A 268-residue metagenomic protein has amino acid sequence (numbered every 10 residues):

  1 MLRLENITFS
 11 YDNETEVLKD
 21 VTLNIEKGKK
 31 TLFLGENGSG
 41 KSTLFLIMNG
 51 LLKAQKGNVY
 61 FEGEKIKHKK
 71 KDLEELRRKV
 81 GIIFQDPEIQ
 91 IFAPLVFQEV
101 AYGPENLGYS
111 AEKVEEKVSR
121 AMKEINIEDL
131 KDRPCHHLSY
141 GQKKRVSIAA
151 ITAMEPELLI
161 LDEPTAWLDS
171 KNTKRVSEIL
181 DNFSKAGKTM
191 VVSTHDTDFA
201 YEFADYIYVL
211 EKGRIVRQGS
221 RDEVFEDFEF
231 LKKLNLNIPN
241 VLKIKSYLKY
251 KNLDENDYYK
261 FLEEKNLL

Functional and structural regions predicted by a protein language model:
N49: Helix-to-loop junction immediately C-terminal to a conserved catalytic motif
G57-H68, L76: Conserved ABC transporter NBD signature motif
E112-L130: Conserved ABC ATPase "signature" region
P134-L138: Conserved ABC ATPase signature
L159-D162: Catalytic Walker B motif of ABC-type/P-loop ATPase nucleotide-binding domains
T194-H195: H-loop/switch region of ABC-family ATPase nucleotide-binding domains
K212-G213: Conserved ABC ATPase "signature" C-loop
